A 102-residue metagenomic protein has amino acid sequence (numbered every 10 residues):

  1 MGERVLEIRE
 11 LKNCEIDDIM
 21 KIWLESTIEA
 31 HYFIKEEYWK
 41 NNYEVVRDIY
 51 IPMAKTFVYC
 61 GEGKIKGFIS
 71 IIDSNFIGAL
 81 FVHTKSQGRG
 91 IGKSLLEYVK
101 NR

Functional and structural regions predicted by a protein language model:
M1-V5: Short, Lys/Arg-enriched N-terminal segments with co-localized hydrophobic residues within the first ~10-30 amino acids
L6-K21: A short beta-loop-alpha structural element at the N-terminal edge of CoA-dependent acyl/N-acetyltransferase catalytic
I22-E25, N101: Residues within well-ordered alpha-helical secondary structure of globular protein domains
L24-R47: Conserved GNAT-fold acetyl-CoA-binding loop/helix
R47-V58, F76: A short helix-loop-beta-strand connector motif used in the catalytic cores of GNAT acetyltransferases and, in some
K55-G67, I72: Conserved beta-hairpin
I77-Q87: A short, internal acetyl-CoA/4′-phosphopantetheine-binding micro-motif in the GNAT/acyltransferase core
G88-N101: Conserved acetyl-CoA-binding loop-helix of GNAT-fold acetyltransferases
